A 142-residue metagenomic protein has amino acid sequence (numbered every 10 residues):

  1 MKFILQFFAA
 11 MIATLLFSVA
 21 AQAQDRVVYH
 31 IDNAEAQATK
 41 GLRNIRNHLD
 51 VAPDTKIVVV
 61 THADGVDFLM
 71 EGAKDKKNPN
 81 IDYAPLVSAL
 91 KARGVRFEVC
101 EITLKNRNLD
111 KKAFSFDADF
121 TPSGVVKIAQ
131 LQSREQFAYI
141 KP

Functional and structural regions predicted by a protein language model:
M1-A9: Bacterial N-terminal signal peptides that target proteins for export
S18-A23: Sec/Tat signal peptide C-region and signal peptidase I cleavage site
Q24-R26, P53-I57, A92-R96, R134-F137: Loop/turn elements at helix/coil->beta-strand transitions in domains of secreted/extracellular proteins
H30-A34, V60-D64, C100-L104, S123 (+1 more regions): Active-site-proximal beta-strand/loop segments in catalytic clefts of secreted hydrolases
D32-V59: N-terminal targeting signals for Sec/Tat export/insertion, comprising classic cleavable signal peptides
L42, A84-V87, V125-I128: Extracytoplasmic/secreted envelope proteins and their assembly/folding machinery, especially bacterial periplasmic
D64-K112: Mid-chain, structured segments of secreted extracytoplasmic proteins
D117-P142: C-terminal partner/receptor-binding element of secreted or periplasmic proteins
